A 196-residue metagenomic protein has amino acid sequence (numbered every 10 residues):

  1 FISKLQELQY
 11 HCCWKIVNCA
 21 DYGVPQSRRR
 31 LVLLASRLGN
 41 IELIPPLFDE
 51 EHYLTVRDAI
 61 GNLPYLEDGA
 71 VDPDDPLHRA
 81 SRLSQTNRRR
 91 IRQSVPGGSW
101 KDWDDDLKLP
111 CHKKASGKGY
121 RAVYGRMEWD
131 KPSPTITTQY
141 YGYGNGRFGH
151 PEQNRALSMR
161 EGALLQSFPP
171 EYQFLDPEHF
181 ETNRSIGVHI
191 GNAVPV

Functional and structural regions predicted by a protein language model:
F1-V123: Class I S-adenosyl-L-methionine
H78-V196: C-terminal target-recognition/interaction regions appended to catalytic cores
